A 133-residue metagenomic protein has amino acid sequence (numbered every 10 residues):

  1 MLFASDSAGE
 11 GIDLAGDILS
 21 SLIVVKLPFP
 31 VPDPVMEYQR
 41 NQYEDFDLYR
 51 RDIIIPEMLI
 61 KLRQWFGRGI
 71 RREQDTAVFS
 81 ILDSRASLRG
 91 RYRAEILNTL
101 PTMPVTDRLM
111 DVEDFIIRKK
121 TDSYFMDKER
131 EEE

Functional and structural regions predicted by a protein language model:
M1-E133: ASCE RecA-like P-loop NTPase motor cores that couple ATP hydrolysis to mechanical translocation on nucleic acids
